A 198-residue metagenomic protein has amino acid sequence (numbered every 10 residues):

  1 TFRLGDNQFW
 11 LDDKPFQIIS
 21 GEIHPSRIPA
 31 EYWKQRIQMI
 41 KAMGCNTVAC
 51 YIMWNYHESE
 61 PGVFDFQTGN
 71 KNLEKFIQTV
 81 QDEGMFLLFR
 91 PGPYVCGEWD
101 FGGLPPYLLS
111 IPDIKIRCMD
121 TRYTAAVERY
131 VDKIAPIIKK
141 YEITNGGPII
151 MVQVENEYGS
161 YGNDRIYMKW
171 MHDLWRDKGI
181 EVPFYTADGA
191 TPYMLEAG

Functional and structural regions predicted by a protein language model:
T1-T47, Q78, F86: N-terminal carbohydrate-binding accessory modules
K14, M53-N55, G92-Y94, V154-E157 (+1 more regions): An acidic- and aromatic-residue-enriched active-site/binding cleft used to recognize and process polar
Q17-G21, V48-C50, L87-P91, I150-V154 (+1 more regions): Hydrophobic faces of well-ordered beta-strands that scaffold small-molecule active sites in alpha/beta enzyme cores
P25-E31, H57-E58, F64-T68, G159-N163 (+1 more regions): Acidic-and-aromatic substrate-binding clefts and catalytic sites of carbohydrate-active enzymes
W33-D100, P106, M171-D177, E181-P183: Aromatic-lined substrate-binding rim segments of carbohydrate-active enzymes
V95-P136: Active-site-adjacent "subsite" loops/lids of carbohydrate-active enzymes
Y123-A197: Active-site neighborhood of glycoside hydrolase catalytic domains
